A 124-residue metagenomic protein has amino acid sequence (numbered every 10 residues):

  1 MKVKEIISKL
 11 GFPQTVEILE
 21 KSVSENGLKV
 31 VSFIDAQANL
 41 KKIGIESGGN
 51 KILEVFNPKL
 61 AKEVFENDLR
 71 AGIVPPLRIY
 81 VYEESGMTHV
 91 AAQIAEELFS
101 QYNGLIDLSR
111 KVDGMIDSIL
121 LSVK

Functional and structural regions predicted by a protein language model:
M1-K124: Feature detects long, helix-prone N-terminal segments enriched in hydrophobes
